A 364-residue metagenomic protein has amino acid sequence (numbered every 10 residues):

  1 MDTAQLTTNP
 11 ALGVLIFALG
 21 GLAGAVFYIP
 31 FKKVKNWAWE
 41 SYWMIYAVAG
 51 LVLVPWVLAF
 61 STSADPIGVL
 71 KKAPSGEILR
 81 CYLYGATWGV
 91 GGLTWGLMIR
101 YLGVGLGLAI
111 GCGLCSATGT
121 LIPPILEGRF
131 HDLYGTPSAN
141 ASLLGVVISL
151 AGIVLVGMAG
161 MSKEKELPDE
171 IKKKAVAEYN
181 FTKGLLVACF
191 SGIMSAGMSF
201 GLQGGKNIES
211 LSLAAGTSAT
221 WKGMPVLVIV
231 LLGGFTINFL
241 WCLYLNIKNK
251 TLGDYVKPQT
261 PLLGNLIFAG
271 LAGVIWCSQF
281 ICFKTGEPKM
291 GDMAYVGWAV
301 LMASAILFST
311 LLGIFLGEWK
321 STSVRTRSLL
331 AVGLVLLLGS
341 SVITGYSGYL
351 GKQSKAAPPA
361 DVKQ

Functional and structural regions predicted by a protein language model:
M1-Q364: Polytopic alpha-helical membrane proteins, predominantly small-molecule transporters/carriers
